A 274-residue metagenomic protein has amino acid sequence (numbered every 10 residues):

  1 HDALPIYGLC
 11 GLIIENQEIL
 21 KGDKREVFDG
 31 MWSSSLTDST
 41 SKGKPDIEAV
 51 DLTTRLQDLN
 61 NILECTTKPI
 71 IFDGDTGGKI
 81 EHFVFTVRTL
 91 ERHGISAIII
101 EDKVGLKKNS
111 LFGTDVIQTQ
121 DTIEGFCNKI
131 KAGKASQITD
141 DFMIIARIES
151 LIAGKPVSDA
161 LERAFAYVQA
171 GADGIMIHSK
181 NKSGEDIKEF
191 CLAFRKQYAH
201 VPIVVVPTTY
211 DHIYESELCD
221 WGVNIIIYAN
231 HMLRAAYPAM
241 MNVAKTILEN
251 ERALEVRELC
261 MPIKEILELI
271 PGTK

Functional and structural regions predicted by a protein language model:
D2-L4: Short, small-residue-biased leader/transition segments that mark boundaries at the very start of proteins
Y7, D73, G94, G133 (+2 more regions): Conserved, mostly hydrophobic/aromatic
L9, H231-K274: Extended, intrinsically disordered, low-complexity segments
C10-N16, G78-E91, T209-V223: Catalytic cores of alpha/beta
I13-F72: Active-site cofactor/substrate anionic-group-binding motifs, chiefly glycine- and Lys/Arg-rich phosphate-binding loops
Q17-G30, I95-S96, I138, A166-G174 (+2 more regions): Glycine-enriched alpha-helix->loop->beta-strand junction motifs that scaffold or abut catalytic
G30-T40, R92-K108, A170-S179, N224-A239: Glycine-rich phosphate-binding active-site loops on the catalytic face of alpha/beta enzymes
D46-L59, I80-V84, D102-I138, S179-Q197 (+2 more regions): Active-site-adjacent beta->alpha loops and helix N-cap segments on the catalytic face of soluble alpha/beta enzymes
